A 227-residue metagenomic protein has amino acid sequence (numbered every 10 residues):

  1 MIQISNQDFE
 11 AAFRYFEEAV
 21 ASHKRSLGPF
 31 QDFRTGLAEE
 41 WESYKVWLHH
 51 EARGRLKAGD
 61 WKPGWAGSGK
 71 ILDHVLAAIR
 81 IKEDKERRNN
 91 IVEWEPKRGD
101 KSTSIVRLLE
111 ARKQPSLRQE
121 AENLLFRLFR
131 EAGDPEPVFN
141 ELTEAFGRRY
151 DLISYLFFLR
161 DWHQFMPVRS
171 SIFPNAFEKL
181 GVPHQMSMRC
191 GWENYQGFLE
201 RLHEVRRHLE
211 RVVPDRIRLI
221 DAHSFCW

Functional and structural regions predicted by a protein language model:
M1-F146, D161-W227: An N-terminal alpha-helical hairpin/helix-loop-helix interaction module that forms a charged, gly/pro-flexible surface
I153-D161: Contiguous, well-ordered alpha-helical segments that form the cores/surfaces of helical PPI scaffolds
